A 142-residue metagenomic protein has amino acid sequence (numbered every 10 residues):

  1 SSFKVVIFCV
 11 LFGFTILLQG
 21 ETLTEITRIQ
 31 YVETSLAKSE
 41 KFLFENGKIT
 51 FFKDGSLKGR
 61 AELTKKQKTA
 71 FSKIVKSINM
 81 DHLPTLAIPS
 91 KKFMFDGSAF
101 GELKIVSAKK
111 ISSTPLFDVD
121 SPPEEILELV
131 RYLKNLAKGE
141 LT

Functional and structural regions predicted by a protein language model:
S1-I7: Bacterial N-terminal signal peptides that target proteins for export
C9-Q19: Hydrophobic h-region of N-terminal signal peptides that target proteins for export in Gram-negative bacteria
G20-T34, K65-K66, S72-I74, T85-T142: Short, well-ordered, aromatic-rich surface patches in folded extracellular/luminal domains
V32-G55: N-terminal targeting signals for Sec/Tat export/insertion, comprising classic cleavable signal peptides
S39-K41, L57-R60, I111-S113: Short, mixed charged/polar active-site loops that provide acid/base catalysis or chelate metal/phosphate cofactors
K41-L43, A61-L63, L103-I105: Short, exposed beta-strand/loop patches in secreted or surface proteins that constitute
F51-P84: A short-motif feature that recognizes glycine-rich, charge-decorated loops that bind or process nucleotide phosphates
